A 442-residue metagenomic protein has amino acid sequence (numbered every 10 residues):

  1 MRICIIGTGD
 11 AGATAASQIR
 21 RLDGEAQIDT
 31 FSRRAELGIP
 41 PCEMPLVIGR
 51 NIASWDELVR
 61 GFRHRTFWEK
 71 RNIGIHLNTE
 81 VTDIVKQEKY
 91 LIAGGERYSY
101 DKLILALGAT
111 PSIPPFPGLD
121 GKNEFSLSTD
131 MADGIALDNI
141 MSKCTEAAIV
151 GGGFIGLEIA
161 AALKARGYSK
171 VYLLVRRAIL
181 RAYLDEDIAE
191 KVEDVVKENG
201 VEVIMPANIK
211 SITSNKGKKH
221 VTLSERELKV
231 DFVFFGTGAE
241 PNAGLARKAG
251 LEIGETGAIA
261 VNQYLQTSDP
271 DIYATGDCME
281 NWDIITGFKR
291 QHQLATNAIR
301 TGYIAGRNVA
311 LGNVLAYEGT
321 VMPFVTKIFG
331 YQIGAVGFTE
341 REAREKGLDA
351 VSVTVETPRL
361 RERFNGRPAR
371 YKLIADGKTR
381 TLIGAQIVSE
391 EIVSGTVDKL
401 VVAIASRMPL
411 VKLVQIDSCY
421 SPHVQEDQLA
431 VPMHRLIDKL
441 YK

Functional and structural regions predicted by a protein language model:
M1-G9, C144-G153: Beta1/beta-strand and adjacent pyrophosphate-binding region of the FAD-binding site in flavoprotein oxidoreductases
M1-I73, A162-D187: Beta1-alpha1 glycine-rich phosphate/pyrophosphate-binding loop at the start of Rossmann-like nucleotide-binding domains
I6, Y98-T110, K229-G238, G302 (+1 more regions): Short hydrophobic core segments
I6-D10, T14, R20-E25, R33 (+3 more regions): Flexible, glycine-rich terminal cap/loop adjacent to redox cofactors in electron-transfer oxidoreductases
E25-D29, R71-A93, Y98, R166-V261: A Rossmann-like FAD-binding core segment of flavoenzymes
D120-S142, H220, E227-R307, A403-S406: FAD-site-proximal beta/loop scaffold in flavoenzymes
E146, G156-S211, H292, T296-N297 (+2 more regions): Rossmann-like dinucleotide-binding cores of NAD(P)H-dependent redox enzymes
V261, T275-T339, V424-Y441: A conserved FAD-binding loop/helix module that cradles the flavin
